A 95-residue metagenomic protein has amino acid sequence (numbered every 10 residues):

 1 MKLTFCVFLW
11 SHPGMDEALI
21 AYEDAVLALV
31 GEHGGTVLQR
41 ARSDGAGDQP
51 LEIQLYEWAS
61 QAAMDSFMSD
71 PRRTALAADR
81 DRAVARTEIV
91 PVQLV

Functional and structural regions predicted by a protein language model:
M1-S69, V90-V95: Short S/T/G/P-rich N-terminal loop/turn motif that feeds into the first structured element of a domain
M64-A83, T87: C-terminal structural segments of small proteins and small subunits
